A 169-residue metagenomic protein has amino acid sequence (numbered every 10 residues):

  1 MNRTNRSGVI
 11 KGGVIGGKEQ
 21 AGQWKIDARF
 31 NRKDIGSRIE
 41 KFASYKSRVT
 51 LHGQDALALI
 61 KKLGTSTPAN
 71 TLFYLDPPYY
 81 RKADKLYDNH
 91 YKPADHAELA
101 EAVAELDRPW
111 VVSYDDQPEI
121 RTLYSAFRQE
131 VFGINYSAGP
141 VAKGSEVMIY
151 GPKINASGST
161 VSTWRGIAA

Functional and structural regions predicted by a protein language model:
M1-Y74, P78, K82-D84, Q117: SAM-dependent nucleic-acid methyltransferase catalytic core
D88, K92-A169: Long, positively charged, glycine-interspersed low-complexity recognition regions
